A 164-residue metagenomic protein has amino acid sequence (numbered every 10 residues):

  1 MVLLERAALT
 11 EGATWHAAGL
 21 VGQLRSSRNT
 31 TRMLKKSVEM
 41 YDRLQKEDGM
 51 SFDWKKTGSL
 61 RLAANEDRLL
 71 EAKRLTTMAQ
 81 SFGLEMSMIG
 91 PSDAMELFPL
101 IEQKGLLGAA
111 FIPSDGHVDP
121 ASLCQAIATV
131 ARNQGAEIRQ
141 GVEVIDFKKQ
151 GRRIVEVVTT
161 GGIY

Functional and structural regions predicted by a protein language model:
M1-W15: Glycine-rich FAD pyrophosphate-binding loop
E5, G90-P91, Q140-V142: Short loop/edge segments at beta-strand edges and connector loops that shape dinucleotide/nucleotide cofactor-binding
A7-L9, A94, I127: Short beta-to-alpha linker loops that shape the active-site pocket of alpha/beta-hydrolase fold enzymes
A13-W15, F52-W54, Q103-K104: Short, flexible turn/loop "capping" segments at secondary-structure junctions
G19-L97: Dinucleotide-binding Rossmann-like beta1-alpha1 core, especially the glycine-rich loop that anchors the ADP
K56-L60, L106-G108, S114: Short amphipathic alpha-helical segments
D67, F98-L106, K148-E156: A short, glycine/Asx- and small/polar-enriched loop/turn that sits immediately N-terminal to a beta-strand
A110-Y164: Helical element adjacent to the flavin cofactor pocket in flavoenzyme catalytic cores
